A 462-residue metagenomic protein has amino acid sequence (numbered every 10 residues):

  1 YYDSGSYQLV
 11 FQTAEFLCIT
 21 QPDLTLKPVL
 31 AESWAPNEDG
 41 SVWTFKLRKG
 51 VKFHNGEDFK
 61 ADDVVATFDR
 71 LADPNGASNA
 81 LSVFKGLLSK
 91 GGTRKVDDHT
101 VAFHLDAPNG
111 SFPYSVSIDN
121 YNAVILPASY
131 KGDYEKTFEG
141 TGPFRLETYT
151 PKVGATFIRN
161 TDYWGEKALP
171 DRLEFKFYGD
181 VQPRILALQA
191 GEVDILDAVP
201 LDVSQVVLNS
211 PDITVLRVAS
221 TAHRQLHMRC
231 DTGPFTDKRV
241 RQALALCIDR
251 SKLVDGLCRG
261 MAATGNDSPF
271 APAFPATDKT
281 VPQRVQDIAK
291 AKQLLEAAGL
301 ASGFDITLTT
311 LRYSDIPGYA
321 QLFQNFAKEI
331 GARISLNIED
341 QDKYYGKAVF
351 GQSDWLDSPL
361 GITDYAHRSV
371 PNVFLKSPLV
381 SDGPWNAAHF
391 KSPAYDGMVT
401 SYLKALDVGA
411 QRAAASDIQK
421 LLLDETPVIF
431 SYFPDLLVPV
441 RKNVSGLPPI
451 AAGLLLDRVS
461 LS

Functional and structural regions predicted by a protein language model:
Y1-E38, D69, T137-T141: N-terminal lobe/hinge region of extracytoplasmic solute-binding protein
Y1-Q8, L30-E32, E57, S111-Y121 (+5 more regions): A structural "hinge/loop" feature
T25, P108-S111, V116-A168, R172 (+3 more regions): Gly/Pro-rich hinge or "lid" segments in bacterial periplasmic/extracellular proteins
E32-S78, V96, A102, A187 (+1 more regions): Aromatic- and charge-enriched surface segment that lines or borders ligand/interaction sites
K46, A80-L126: Surface-exposed binding/hinge segments that line and control ligand-binding clefts or catalytic entry sites
G132, T161-V206, R333: Ligand-site clamp/hinge motif
F144, T264-A297, D315-G318: Structural transition elements
T150, C247-A276, S314-Q324, V349-S462: Detector for C-terminal structural segments
